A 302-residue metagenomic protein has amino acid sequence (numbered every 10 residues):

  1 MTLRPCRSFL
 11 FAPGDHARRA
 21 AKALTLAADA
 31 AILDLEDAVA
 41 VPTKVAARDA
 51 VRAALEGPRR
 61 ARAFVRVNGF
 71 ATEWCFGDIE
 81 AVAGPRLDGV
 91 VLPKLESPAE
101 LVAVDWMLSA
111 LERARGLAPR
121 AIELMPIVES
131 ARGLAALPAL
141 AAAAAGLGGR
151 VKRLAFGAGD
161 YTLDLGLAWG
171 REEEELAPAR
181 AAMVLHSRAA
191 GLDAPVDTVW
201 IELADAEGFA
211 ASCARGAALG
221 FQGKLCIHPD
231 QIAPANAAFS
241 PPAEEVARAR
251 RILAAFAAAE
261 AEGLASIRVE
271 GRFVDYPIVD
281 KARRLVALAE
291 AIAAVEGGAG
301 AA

Functional and structural regions predicted by a protein language model:
M1-A302: Expand to "…catalyze enediolate/carbanion chemistry for C-C bond making/breaking, isomerization, decarboxylation
